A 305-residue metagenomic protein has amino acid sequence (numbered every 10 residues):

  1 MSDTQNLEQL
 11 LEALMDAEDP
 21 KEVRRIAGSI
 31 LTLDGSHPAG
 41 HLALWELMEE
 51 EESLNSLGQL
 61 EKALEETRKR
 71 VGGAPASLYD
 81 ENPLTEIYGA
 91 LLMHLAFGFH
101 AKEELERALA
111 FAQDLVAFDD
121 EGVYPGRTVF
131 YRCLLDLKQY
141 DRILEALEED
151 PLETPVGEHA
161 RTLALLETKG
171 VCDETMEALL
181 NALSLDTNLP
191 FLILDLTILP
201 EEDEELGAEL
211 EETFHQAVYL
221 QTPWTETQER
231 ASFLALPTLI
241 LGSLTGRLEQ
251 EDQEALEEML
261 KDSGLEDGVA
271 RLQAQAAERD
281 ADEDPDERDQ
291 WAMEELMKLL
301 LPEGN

Functional and structural regions predicted by a protein language model:
L10-A13, L44, Y88, L95 (+2 more regions): Structural register within alpha-helical repeat arrays
E12-D16, I30, L47, G98 (+3 more regions): Residue-level signature for tetratricopeptide repeat
A17, E50-E51, K102, L137 (+1 more regions): Structural motif corresponding to the intra-repeat A-B loop/turn of tetratricopeptide repeats
I30-L33, L60-T85, V116-F118: Flexible helix-coil transition and linker loops at the boundaries of alpha-helical arrays
G40, L91, Y124-G126, G157 (+1 more regions): TPR alpha-solenoid repeat register
E52-K69, V116-D120, L135, E148-P155 (+2 more regions): TPR/TPR-like (Sel1-like) alpha-helical repeat modules
A164-N305: Long, ordered, amphipathic alpha-helical scaffolds
